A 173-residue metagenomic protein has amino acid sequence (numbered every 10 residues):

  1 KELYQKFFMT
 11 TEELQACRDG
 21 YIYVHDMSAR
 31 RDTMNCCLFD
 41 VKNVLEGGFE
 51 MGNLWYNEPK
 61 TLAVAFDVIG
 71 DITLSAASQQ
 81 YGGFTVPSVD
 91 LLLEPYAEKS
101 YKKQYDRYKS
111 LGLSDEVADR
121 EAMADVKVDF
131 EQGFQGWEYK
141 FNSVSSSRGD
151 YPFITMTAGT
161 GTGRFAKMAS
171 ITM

Functional and structural regions predicted by a protein language model:
K1-M173: Extended catalytic cores of very large enzyme megasubunits
